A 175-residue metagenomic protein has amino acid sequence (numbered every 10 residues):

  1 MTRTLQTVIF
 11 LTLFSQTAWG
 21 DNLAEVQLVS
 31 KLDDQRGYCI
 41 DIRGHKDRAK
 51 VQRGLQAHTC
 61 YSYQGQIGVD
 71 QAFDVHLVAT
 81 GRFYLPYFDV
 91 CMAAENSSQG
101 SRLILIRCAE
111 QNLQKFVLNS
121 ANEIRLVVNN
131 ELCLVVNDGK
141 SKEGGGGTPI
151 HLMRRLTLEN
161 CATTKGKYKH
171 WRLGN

Functional and structural regions predicted by a protein language model:
T4-S15: Sec-dependent N-terminal signal peptides
D21-V51, G65-S98, K115-E143, T164-N175: Extracellular glycan-recognition/adhesion modules and their associated mucin-like linkers
K50-Q66, R102-E110: Surface-exposed turn/loop modules enriched in turn-prone residues
E143-P149: Intrinsically disordered, low-complexity Ser/Thr- and acidic-rich flexible linkers and loops, especially at boundaries
R154: Aromatic- and glycine-rich peptidoglycan recognition patches
E159-A162: Short, exposed beta-strand-loop hairpins at the edges of beta-sheets in extracellular/periplasmic proteins
